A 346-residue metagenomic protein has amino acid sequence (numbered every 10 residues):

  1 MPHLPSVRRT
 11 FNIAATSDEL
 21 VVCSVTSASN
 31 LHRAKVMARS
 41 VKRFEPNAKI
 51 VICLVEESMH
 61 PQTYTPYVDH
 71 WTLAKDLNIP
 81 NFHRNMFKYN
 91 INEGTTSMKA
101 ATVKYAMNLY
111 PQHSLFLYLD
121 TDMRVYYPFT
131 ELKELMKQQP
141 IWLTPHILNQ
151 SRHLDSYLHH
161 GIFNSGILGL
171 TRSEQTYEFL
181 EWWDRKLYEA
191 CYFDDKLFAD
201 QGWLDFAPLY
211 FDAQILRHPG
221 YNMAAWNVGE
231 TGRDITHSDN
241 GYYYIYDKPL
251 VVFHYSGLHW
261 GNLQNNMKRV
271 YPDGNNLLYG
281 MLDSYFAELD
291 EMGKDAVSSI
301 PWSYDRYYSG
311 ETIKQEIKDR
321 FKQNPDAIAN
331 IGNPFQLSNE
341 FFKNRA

Functional and structural regions predicted by a protein language model:
M1-A346: Glycosyltransferase catalytic domains, chiefly GT-A lineage
